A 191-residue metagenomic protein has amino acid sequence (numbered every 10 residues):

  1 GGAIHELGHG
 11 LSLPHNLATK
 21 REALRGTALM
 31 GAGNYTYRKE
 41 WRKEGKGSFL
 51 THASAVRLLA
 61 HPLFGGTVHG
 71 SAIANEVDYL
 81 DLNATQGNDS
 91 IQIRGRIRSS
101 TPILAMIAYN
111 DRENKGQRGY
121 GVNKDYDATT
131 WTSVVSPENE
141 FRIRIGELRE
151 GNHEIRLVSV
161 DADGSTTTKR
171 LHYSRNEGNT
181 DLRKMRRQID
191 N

Functional and structural regions predicted by a protein language model:
G1-P14: Active-site recognition of the HExxH zinc-binding catalytic motif
N16-S159, D163, L171: Replace "(M1/M4/M9/M12/WLM)" with "(e.g., M1/M4/M8/M9/M12/M26/WLM)" and add "not limited to" to clarify scope
D163-N191: Short beta-strand elements
